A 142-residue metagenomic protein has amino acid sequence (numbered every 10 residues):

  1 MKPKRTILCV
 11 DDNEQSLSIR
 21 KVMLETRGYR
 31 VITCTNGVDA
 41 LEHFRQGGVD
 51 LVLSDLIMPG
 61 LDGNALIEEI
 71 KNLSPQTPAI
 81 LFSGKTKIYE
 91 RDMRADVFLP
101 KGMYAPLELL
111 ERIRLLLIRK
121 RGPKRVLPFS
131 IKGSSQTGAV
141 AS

Functional and structural regions predicted by a protein language model:
K4-Q15, R20-L24, V52: Conserved acidic segment of CheY-like receiver
G28-T35, H43: Short hydrophobic/Thr-rich beta-strand motif most characteristic of the beta2 strand and flanking loop of CheY-like
T35-D39, D62-A65: Acidic catalytic/metal-coordinating carboxylates
E42, N64-P75: Short amphipathic alpha-helix used as the core "switch/output" element in two-component signaling
D55: Active-site residues of response regulator receiver
M58: Receiver (REC) domain active-site loop signature in two-component systems and cognate sites in sensor histidine kinases
R119-S142: CheY-like receiver
